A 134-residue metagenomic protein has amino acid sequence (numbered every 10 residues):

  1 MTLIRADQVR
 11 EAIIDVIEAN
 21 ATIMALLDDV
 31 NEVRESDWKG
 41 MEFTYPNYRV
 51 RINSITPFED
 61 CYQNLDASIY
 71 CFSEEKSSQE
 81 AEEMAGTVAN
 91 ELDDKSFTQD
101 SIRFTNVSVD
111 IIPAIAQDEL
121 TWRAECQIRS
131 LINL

Functional and structural regions predicted by a protein language model:
M1-P57, K95-D100: Small/polar-rich, solvent-exposed N-terminal microdomains that initiate assembly or binding
M1-V16, I52-N64, I102-L134: Short, charged interaction patches at domain edges and termini
R51, Q63-E74: Active-site-adjacent structural patch at catalytic or cofactor/ligand-binding sites
F72-E91: Mid-chain, well-packed structural core segment of small domains
T87-R103: Short flexible/disordered coil segments
